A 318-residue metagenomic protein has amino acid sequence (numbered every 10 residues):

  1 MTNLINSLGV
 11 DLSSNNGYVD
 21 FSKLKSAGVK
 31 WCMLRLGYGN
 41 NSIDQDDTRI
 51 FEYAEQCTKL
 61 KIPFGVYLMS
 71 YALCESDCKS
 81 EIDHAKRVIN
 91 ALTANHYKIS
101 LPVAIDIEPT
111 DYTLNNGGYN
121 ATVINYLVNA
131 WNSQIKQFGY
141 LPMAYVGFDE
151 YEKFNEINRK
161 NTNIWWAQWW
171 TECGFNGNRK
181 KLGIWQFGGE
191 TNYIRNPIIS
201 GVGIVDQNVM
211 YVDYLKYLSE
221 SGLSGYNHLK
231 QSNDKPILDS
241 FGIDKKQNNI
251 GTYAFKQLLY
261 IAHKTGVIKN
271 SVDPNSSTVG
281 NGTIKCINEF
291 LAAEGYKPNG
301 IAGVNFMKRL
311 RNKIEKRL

Functional and structural regions predicted by a protein language model:
M1-A130, K136-F138: Substrate-binding cleft of extracellular glycoside hydrolase catalytic domains
M1-N16, N158-Q231: Functionally critical loop-and-helix segments that line ligand-binding/catalytic clefts of soluble enzyme domains
S13-N15, L223-S277: Acidic, Ser/Thr/Pro/Gly-enriched interdomain connector segments
D77-S80, E150-K160: Glycine-rich, charge-decorated loop segments at or immediately adjacent to ligand/cofactor-binding or catalytic sites
F138-K153, W166: Aromatic-lined carbohydrate-recognition surfaces of secreted/lumenal glycan-active proteins
K235, L310-L318: Intrinsically disordered, low-complexity Ser/Thr-rich linker and spacer segments in cell-wall-related proteins
I287-F290: Conserved hydrophobic/aromatic packing and binding residues within compact polymer-binding modules
